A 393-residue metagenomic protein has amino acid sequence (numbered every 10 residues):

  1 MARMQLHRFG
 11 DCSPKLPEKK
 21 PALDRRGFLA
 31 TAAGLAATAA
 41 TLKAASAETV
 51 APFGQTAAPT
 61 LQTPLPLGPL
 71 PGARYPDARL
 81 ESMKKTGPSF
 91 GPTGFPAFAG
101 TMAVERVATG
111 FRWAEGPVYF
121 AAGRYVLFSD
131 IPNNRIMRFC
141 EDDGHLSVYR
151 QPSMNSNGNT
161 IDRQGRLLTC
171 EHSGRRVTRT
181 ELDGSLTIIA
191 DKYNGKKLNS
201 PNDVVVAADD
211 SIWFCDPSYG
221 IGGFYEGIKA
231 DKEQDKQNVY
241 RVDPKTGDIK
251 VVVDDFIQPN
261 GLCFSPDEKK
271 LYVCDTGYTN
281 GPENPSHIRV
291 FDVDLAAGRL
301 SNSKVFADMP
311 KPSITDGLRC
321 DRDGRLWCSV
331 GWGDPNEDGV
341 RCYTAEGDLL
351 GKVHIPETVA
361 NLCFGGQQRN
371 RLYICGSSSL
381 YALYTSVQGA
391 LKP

Functional and structural regions predicted by a protein language model:
M1-L23, T49-P52: N-terminal secretory signal peptides
M4-L6, T31, A47, D142: Hydrophobic transmembrane signal anchors and adjacent membrane-proximal interface regions, especially in viral
L16-A36: N-terminal secretory signal peptides and thylakoid transit peptides that target proteins across membranes
L35-A36, E48-P393: Sequence-structural signature of mature extracellular/luminal beta-sheet repeat domains, prominently beta-propellers
A39-A44: C-terminal segment of classical bacterial N-terminal signal peptides
